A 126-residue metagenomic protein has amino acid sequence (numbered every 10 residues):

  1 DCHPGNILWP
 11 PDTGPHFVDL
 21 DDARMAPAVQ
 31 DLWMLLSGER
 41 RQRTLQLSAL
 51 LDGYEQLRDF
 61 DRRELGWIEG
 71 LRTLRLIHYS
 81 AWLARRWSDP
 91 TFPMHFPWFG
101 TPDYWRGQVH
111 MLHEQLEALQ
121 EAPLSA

Functional and structural regions predicted by a protein language model:
D1-L32, L36: Active-site acidic catalytic loop and adjacent metal/ATP-binding pocket of ATP-dependent phosphoryl transfer enzymes
A28, E64, L76, Y104-Q108: Alpha-helical structural motif
A28-D59, R75-T91: Active-site activation/catalytic loop segments of kinase-like enzymes and analogous catalytic loops in related
M34, L51-E55, R72-T73, Y104-R106 (+1 more regions): Low-complexity, flexible helical/coil segments
R62-R72: All-alpha amphipathic helical-bundle segments outside canonical DNA-binding/catalytic cores that form hydrophobic
A81-A126: ATP/Mg2+ or Mg2+-diphosphate-binding catalytic cores that bind nucleotide phosphates or diphosphates via glycine-rich
